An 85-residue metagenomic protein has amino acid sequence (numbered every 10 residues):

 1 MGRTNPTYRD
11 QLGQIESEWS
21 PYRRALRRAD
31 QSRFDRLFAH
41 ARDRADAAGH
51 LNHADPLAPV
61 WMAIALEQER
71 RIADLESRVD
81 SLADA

Functional and structural regions predicted by a protein language model:
M1-P59, D84: Terminal, low-structure segments used for secretion/processing or early membrane engagement
H50-A85: Long, leucine- and charge-enriched amphipathic alpha-helices that form heptad-repeat coiled-coil/leucine-zipper-like
